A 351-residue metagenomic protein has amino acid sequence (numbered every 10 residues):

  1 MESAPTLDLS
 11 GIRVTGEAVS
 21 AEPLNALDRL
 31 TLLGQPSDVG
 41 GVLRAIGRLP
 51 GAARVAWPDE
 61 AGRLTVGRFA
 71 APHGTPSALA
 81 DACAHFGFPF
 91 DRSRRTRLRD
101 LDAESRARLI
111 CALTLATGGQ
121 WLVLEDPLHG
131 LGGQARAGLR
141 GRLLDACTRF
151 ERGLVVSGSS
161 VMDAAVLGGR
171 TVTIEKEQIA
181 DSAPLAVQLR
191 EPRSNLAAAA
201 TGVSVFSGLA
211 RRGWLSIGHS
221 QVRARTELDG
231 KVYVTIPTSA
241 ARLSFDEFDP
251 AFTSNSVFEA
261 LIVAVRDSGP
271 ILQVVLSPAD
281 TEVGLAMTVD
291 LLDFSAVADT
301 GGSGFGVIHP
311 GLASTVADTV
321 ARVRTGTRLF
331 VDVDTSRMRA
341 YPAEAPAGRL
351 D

Functional and structural regions predicted by a protein language model:
E2-G51, A56-W57, G62, W214-D351: Non-catalytic connector elements of ABC transporters
P58-H85: Q-loop/switch helix immediately C-terminal to the Walker
A82-A103: Conserved ABC nucleotide-binding domain
C111: Hydrophobic anchor residue at the start of the ABC signature
L115-L122: A short, proline-enriched helix->beta-strand linker immediately N-terminal to the Walker B motif in ABC-type P-loop
E125, L131-R136: ABC-family nucleotide-binding domains
Q134-A135, L139-V156, S160: Conserved catalytic loops of ABC-family nucleotide-binding domains
G158-Q221, S239, F245: Internal alpha/beta loop-helix hairpins
